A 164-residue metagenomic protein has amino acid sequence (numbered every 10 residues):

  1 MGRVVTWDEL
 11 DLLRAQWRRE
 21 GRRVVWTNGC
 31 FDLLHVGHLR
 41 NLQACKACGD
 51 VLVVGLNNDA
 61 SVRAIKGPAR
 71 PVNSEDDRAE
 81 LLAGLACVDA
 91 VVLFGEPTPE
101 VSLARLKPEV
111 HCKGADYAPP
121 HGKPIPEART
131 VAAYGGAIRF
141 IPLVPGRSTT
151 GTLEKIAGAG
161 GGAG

Functional and structural regions predicted by a protein language model:
M1-G164: Nucleotidyltransferase catalytic core that binds NTPs
